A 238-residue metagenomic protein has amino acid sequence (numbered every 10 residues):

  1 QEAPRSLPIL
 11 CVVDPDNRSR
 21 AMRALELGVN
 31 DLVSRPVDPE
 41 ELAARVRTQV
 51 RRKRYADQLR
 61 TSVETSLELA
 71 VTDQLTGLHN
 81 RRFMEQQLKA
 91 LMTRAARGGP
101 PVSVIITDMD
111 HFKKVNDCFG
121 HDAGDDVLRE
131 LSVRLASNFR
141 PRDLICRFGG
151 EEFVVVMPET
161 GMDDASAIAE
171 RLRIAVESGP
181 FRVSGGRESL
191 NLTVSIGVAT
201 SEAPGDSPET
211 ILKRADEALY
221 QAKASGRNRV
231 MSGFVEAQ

Functional and structural regions predicted by a protein language model:
E2-A3, R147, G161, V176-V194 (+1 more regions): Catalytic core regions of nucleotide second-messenger enzymes
S19, R23-E26, N30-S34, D38-Q74 (+3 more regions): Signal-transducing coiled-coil linker helices
R35, R147, K223: A Lys-centered signature of the CheY-like receiver
L67-Q86, T107-H121, R129: Conserved nucleotide-binding and Mg2+-coordinating catalytic segments in signaling enzymes
E85-F119, L135, C146: Active-site-proximal structural segments of metal-dependent nucleotidyl cyclase/transferase enzymes
R94, S137-R142, I174-R187, T200 (+2 more regions): Short catalytic/binding micro-motifs of nucleotide second-messenger systems
F112, L131, I145-F148, F153 (+2 more regions): Hydrophobic framework residues that shape the active-site pocket of cyclic nucleotide turnover catalytic cores
S166-A169, S201-Q238: Catalytic-core segments of nucleotide cyclases and related cyclic-nucleotide turnover enzymes
